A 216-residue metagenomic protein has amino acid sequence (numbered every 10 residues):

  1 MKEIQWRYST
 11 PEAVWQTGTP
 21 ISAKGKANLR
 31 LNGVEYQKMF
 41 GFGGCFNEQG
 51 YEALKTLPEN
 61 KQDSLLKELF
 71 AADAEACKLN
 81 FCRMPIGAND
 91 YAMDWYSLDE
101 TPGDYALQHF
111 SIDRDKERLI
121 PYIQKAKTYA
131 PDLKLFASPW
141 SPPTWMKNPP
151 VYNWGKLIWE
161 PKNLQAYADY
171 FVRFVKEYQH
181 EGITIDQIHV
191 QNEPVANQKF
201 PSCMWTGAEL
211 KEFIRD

Functional and structural regions predicted by a protein language model:
K2-Q5: Extended, charge-biased low-complexity segments that typically form long amphipathic alpha-helices/coiled-coils
T10-I185: N-terminal catalytic cores of secreted or lumenal carbohydrate-active enzymes
N163-V190, P194-D216: Active-site neighborhood of glycoside hydrolase catalytic domains
